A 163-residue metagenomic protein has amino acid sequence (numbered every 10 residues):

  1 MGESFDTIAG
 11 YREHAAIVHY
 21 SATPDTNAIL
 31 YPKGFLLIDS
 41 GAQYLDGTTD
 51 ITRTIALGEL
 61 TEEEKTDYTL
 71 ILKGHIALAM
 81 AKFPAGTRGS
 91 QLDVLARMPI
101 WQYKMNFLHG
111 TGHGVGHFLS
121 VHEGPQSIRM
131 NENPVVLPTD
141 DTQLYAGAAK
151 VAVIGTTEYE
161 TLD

Functional and structural regions predicted by a protein language model:
M1-D163: Active-site neighborhoods and metal-handling regions in enzymes and metal-associated proteins
